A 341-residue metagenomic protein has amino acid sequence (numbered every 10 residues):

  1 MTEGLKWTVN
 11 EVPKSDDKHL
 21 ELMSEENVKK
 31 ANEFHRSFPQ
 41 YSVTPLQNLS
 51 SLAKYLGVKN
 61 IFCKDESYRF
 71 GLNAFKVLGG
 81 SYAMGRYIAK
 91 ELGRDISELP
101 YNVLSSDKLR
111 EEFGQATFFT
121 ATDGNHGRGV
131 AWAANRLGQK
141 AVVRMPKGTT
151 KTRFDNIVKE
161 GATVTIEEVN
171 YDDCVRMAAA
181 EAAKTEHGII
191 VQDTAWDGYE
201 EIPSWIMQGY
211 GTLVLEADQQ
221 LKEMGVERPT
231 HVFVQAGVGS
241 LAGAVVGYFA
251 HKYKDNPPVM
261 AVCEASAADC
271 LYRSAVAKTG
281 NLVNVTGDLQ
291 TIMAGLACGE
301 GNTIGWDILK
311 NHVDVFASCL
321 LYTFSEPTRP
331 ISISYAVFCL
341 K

Functional and structural regions predicted by a protein language model:
M1-L321, S325: PLP-dependent amino-acid enzyme catalytic core
E326-K341: Positively charged, low-complexity/disordered segments
